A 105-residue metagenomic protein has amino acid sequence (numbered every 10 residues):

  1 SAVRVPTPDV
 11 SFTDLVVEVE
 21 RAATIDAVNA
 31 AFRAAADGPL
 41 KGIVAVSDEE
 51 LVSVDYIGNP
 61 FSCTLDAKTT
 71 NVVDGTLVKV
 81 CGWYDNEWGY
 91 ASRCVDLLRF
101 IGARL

Functional and structural regions predicted by a protein language model:
S1-L77: C-terminal substrate-binding/catalytic lobe of Rossmann-fold NAD(P)-dependent oxidoreductases
P60-L105: NAD(P)-dependent Rossmann-like dehydrogenase/reductase catalytic/cofactor-binding core
